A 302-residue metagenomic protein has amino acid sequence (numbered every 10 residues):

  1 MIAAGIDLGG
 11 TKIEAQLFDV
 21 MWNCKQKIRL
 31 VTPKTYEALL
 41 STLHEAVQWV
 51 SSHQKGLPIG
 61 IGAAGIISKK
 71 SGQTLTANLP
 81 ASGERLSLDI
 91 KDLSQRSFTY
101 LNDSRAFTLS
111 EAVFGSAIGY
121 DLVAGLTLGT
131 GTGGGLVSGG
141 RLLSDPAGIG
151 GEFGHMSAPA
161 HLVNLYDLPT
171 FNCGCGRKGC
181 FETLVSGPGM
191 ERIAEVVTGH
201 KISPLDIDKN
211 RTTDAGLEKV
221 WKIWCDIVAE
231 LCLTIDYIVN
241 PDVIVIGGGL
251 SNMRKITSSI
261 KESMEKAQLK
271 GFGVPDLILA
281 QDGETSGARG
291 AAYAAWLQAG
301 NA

Functional and structural regions predicted by a protein language model:
I2, D121-L122, D276: Residues that mark the start of a beta-strand
I2-S41, Q73-L75, L142, G148-I149: Short glycine-rich, Thr/Ser-proximal phosphate-binding strand/loop in the N-terminal lobe of ATP-dependent enzymes
D7, D103, G129, A291: Active-site glycine-centered loops adjacent to acidic/histidine catalytic or metal-binding residues that shape
T11, A64-I67, G129-G131, L250-S251: Short glycine-rich anion-binding loops that position phosphate/pyrophosphate groups of nucleotides and phosphorylated
Q16-F18, Y36-A38, T99, F114-W221: Glycine/GP-enriched mid-protein hinge/lid loop-to-helix segment characteristic of carbohydrate kinases
I28-L57, R177-L184, G189-V245, G249-T257 (+1 more regions): Adenine-nucleotide phosphate-binding core of ATP-dependent small-molecule kinases
E37-H44, Q48, L57-I59, I66-L122 (+2 more regions): Glycine-rich phosphate-binding loop and adjoining helix at the ATP-binding site of ATP-dependent phosphoryl-transfer
G271-A302: Conserved glycine-rich phosphate/nucleotide-binding loop and adjacent Mg2+-coordinating catalytic segment
